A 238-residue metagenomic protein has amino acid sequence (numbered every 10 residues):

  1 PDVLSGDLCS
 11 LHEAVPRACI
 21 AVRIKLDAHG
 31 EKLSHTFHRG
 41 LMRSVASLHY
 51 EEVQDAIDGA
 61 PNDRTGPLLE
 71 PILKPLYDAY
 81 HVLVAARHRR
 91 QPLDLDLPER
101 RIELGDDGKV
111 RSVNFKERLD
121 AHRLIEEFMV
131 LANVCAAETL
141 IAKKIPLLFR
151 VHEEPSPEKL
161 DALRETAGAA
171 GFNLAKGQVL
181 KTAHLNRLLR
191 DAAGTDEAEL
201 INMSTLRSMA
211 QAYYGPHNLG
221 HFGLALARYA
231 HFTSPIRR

Functional and structural regions predicted by a protein language model:
P1-R238: Conserved, carboxylate-rich catalytic/transport cores that coordinate ions
